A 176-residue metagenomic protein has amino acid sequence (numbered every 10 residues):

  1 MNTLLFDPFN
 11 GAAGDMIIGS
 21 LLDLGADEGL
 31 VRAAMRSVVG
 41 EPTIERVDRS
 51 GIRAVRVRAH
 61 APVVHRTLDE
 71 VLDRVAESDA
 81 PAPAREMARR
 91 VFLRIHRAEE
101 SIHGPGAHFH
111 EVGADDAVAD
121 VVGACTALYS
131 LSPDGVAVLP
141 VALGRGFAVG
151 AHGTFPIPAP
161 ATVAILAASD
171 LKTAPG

Functional and structural regions predicted by a protein language model:
M1-L4: Extreme N-terminal starter segment of soluble prokaryotic enzymes
D7, L21, H152: Short, flexible active-site loop motifs that bind/organize anionic cofactors or intermediates
D7, R58-H60, L139-A142: Short beta-strand segments
G14-D15, L72: Residue-level signal for cytosolic alpha-helical hairpin/rod architecture
D15-D27, D120-L131: Alpha-helical support elements that line or immediately flank enzyme active sites and cofactor-binding pockets
D23-H103, A159-G176: Glycine-rich nucleotide/cofactor/substrate-binding loop typically near the N-terminus or early in the first domain
D79, A88-G176: Glycine-rich, mobile lid/loop segments that gate access to catalytic sites or pores
